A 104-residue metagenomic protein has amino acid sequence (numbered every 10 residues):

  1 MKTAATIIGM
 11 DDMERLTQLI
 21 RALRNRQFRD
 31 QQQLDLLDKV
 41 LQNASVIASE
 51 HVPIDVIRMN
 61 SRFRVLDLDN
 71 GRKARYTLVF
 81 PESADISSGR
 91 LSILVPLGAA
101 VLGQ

Functional and structural regions predicted by a protein language model:
M1-D55: N-terminal intrinsically disordered, low-complexity, charge/repeat-rich segments that act as generic
K39, S61-R64: N-terminal, well-ordered alpha-helical segments
H51-V52, R64-D67: Elongated, mostly alpha-helical coiled-coil "stalk/stator" tethers of large membrane protein machines
N60-R62, D69-Q104: Non-DNA-binding regulatory cores of transcription-related proteins, predominantly C-terminal effector-binding
